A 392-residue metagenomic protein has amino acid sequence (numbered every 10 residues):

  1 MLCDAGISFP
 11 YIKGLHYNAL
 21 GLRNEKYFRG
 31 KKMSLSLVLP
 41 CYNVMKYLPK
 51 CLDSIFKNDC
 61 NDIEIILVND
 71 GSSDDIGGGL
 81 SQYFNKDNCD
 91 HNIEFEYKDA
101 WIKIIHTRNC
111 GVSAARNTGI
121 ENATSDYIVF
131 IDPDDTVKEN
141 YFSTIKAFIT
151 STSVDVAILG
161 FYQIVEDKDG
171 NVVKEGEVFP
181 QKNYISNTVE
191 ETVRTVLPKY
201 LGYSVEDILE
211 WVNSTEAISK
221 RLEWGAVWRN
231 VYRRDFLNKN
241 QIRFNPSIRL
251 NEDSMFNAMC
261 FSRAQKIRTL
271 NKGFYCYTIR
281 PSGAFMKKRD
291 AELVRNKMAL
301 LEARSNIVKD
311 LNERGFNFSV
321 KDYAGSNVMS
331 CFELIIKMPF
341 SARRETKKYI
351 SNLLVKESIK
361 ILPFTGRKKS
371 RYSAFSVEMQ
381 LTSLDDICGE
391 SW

Functional and structural regions predicted by a protein language model:
S8, G14-N18, R29, V173 (+2 more regions): Membrane-interface aromatic/basic loop that binds lipid-linked glycans or pyrophosphate carriers, typified by
S34-S36, E64, M255: Cell-envelope/extracellular polymer assembly enzymes that use nucleotide-activated donors
L35-Y47, C51-L52, N58, V68: A conserved hydrophobic helix/loop-capping motif in glycosyltransferases and polysaccharide synthases
L52-H106: Acidic donor-binding segment of Leloir-type glycosyltransferases
H106-A123: Glycine-rich, basic loop-to-helix element that forms the pyrophosphate-binding segment of sugar-nucleotide handling
I128: Short aromatic/hydrophobic "clamp" motif used to bind/position activated sugar donors
P133-R268, Y275-E292: Donor-binding/catalytic cores of nucleotide-activated saccharide and glycerol-phosphate transferases/polymerases
K272-P281, K287-R314, F318, N327-L334 (+1 more regions): Catalytic core of nucleotide-sugar-dependent glycosyltransferases
